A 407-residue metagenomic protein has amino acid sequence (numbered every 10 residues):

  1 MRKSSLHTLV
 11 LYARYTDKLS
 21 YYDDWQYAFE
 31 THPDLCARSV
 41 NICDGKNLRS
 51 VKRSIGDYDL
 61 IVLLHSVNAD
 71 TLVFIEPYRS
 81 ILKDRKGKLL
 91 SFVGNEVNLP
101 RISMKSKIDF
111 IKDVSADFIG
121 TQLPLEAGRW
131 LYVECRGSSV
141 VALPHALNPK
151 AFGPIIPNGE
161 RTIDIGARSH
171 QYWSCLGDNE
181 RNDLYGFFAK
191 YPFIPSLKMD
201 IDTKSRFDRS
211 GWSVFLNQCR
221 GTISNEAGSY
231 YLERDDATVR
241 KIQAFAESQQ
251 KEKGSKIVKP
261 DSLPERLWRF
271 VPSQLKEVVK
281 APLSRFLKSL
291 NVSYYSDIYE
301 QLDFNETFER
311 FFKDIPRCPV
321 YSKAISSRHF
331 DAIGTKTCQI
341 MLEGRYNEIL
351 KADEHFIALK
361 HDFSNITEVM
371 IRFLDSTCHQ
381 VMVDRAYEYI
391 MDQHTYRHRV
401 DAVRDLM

Functional and structural regions predicted by a protein language model:
R2-R136, A146-P154: Extended catalytic core of nucleotide-activated donor transferases of GT-like folds
K3-T16, S20-I42, S91, I111-K112 (+1 more regions): Catalytic binding pocket for nucleotide-activated donors in carbohydrate/polymer assembly enzymes
S20, C175-F187: A conserved mid-protein helix/loop that constitutes part of the nucleotide-sugar donor-binding site
S66, H170-C175, K198-T203, F311-Y321: Surface-exposed cleft-lining segments at the edges of enzyme active sites
L147-R161, S210-G211: Acidic anion/phosphate-binding donor-loop and adjacent secondary structure in glycosyltransferase catalytic cores
G159-L176, Q218: Conserved donor-binding/catalytic core segment of Leloir-type glycosyltransferases
Y185-M199, Q249, Q274, S293: A conserved nucleotide-sugar
M199-S205, S296-E300: Active-site donor-binding acidic/aromatic loop of nucleotide-activated sugar and phosphosugar transferases involved
